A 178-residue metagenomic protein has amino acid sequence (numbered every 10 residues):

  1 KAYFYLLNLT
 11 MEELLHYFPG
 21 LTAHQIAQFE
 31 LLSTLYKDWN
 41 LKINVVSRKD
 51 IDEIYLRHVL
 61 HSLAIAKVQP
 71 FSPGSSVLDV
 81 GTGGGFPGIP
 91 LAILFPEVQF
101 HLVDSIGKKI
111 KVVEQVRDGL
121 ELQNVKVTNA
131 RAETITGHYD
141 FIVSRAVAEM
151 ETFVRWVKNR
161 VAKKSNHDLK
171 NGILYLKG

Functional and structural regions predicted by a protein language model:
K1-T10, R160, L176: N-terminal amphipathic/basic-hydrophobic helices that include classical n-h-c signal peptides and signal-anchor
T10-P73, L78, K108-K111, Q115-Q123: Class I SAM-dependent transferase core
Y36, L91, K177: Residue-level signal for inorganic ion chemistry
G81: Conserved glycine-centered beta->alpha loop in an early N-terminal alpha/beta scaffold
G84-E97: Conserved SAM-binding loop of SAM-dependent methyltransferases across substrates and taxa, primarily the Class I
E97, H101, S105-G178: S-adenosylmethionine
